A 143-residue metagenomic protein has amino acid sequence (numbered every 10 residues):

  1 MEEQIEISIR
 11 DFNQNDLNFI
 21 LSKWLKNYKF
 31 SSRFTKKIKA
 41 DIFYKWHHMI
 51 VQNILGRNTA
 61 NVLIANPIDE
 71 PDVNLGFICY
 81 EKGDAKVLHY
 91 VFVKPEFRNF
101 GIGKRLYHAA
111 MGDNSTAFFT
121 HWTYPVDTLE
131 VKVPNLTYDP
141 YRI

Functional and structural regions predicted by a protein language model:
E6-S22: A short beta-loop-alpha structural element at the N-terminal edge of CoA-dependent acyl/N-acetyltransferase catalytic
F19-K23, M49, R105, A109: Alpha-helical elements of Rossmann-like donor-binding domains used by nucleotide-donor carbohydrate transfer enzymes
K23-K39: Helix-loop element at the rim of GNAT/NAT acetyltransferase active sites that forms part of the acceptor-substrate
K37-D69: Active-site rim helix/loop that mediates acceptor-substrate recognition in acyltransferases
I54-T59, E81, G112-N114: Flexible, charged surface loops at secondary-structure boundaries
V62-I64, P71-K82, V87-F92: Conserved beta-strand in the GNAT
A85-Y90, G112-I143: Conserved GNAT acetyl-CoA-binding A-motif
V93-D113: Conserved acetyl-CoA-binding loop-helix of GNAT-fold acetyltransferases
